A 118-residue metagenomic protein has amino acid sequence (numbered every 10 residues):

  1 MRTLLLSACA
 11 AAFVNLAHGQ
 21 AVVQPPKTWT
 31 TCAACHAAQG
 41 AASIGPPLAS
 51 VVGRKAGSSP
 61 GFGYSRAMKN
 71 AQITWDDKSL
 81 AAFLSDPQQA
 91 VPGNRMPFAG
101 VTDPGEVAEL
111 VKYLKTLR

Functional and structural regions predicted by a protein language model:
M1-L4: Positively charged n-region of N-terminal signal peptides that target proteins for export
A8, G61-G63, V91: Short, basic/glycine-rich phosphate-binding loops at helix/coil junctions that contact nucleotide phosphates
A10, V14-A21: Boundary at the C-terminal end of the N-terminal hydrophobic targeting segment
A11, C32, K55, P87 (+1 more regions): Alpha-helix boundary/capping residues
Q20-S43, L48: Sequence/structural segment immediately N-terminal to covalent heme-attachment motifs in c-type and related
Q24, K69, M96-A99: Generic anion/oxyanion-binding catalytic loop in active/binding sites
A37-D76: Gly/Gly-Pro-rich "capping" loops immediately C-terminal to redox-active cysteine motifs in periplasmic/lumenal
D76-R118: C-terminal capping alpha-helices of c-type cytochrome domains
